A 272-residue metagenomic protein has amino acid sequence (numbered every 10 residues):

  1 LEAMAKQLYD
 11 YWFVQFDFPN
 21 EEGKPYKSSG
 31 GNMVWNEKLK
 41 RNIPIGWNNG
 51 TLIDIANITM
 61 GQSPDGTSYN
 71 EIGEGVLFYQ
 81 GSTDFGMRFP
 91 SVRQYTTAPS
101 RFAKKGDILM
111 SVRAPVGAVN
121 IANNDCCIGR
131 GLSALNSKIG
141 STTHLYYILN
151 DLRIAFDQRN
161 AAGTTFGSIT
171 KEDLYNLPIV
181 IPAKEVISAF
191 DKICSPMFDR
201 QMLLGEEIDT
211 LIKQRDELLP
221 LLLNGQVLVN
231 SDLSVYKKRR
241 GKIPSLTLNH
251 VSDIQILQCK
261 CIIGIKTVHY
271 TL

Functional and structural regions predicted by a protein language model:
E2-W12, S28-S63, K184-S231, R240-C259 (+1 more regions): Non-catalytic DNA-recognition/assembly elements of restriction-modification systems
W12-N20: Short, glycine/acidic-rich hinge or "gate" loops at secondary-structure transitions that mediate conformational
P19-E21, K27, K237: Acidic, turn-prone loop/beta-hairpin segments
G23-P25, D65-I72, N160-A161: Short coil/turn segments at secondary-structure boundaries
M33-R41, G50-Y69, E74-K105, I128-G129 (+2 more regions): Sequence-specific dsDNA recognition surfaces
N42, L132-T142, Q158, E172-R200 (+1 more regions): Proline-centric
Q80-S82, R93-I154, N160-L174: A short beta-sheet element
